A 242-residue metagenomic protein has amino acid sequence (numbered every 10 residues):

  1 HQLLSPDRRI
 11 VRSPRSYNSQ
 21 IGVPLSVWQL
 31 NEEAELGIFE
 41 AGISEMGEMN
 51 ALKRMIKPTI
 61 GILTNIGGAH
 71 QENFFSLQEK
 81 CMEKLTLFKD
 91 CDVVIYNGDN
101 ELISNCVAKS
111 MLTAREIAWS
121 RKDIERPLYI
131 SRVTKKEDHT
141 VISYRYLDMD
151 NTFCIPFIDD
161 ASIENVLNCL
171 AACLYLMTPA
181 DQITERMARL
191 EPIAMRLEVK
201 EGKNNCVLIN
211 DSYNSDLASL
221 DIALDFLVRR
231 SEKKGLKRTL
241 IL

Functional and structural regions predicted by a protein language model:
H1, R132-T152, M195, V199: Acidic-glycine-rich active-site phosphate/pyrophosphate-binding loop
H1-G98, L102-T113, L176: Phosphate-binding loop of NTP-binding sites
L3-D7, L30, M55, T59 (+11 more regions): Change "in soluble alpha/beta enzymes" to "in soluble alpha/beta proteins
R8, D92, A114-R115, L128 (+3 more regions): A structural micro-motif
S13-R15, A41-G42, N65-I66, C91 (+7 more regions): Fold-independent oxyanion-binding glycine-rich loops and adjacent beta-strand/coil segments at enzyme active sites
Y17, E45, L102, D123 (+3 more regions): Residue-level detector of flexible, active-site-proximal loop/helix-junction positions within diverse enzyme catalytic
A51, M149-L242: Nucleotide phosphate-binding/pyrophosphate-handling subdomain across enzymes that bind or process nucleotide phosphates
L112-E137, C154-D160, T184-R189, E198: Beta-strand->loop->alpha-helix junctions that form or flank phosphate-binding loops in nucleotide-handling enzymes
